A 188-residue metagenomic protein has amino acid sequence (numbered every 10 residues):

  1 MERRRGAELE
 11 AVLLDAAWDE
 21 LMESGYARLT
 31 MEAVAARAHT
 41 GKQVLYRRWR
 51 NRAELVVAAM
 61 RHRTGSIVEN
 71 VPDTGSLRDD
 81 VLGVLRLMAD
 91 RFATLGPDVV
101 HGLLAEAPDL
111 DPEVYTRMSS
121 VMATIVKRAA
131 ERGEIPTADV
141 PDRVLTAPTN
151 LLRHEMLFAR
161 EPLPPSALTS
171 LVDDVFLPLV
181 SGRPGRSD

Functional and structural regions predicted by a protein language model:
M1-R37, Q43, E54: Basic, helix-initiating cap at the start of DNA-binding domains
A38, R48-W49: Core residues of bacterial helix-turn-helix
V56-A58: Short, Lys/Arg-enriched C-terminal cap helix and immediately downstream tail that follows
M60-S66: Short, basic, alpha-helical segments at the C-terminal edge of helix-turn-helix-like DNA-binding modules
V68-L95: Hydrophobic alpha-helical connector segments
R86-F92, V100-P108, V172-L179: Helix-loop "lid/cap" segments that line or gate small-molecule binding pockets
D90, T94, P108-R132, D142-T146: Amphipathic alpha-helical packing segments from all-alpha helical-bundle domains
A123-V126, T137-F158, S166-V175: Hydrophobic alpha-helical segments that form the core of small-molecule binding pockets and/or dimer interfaces
